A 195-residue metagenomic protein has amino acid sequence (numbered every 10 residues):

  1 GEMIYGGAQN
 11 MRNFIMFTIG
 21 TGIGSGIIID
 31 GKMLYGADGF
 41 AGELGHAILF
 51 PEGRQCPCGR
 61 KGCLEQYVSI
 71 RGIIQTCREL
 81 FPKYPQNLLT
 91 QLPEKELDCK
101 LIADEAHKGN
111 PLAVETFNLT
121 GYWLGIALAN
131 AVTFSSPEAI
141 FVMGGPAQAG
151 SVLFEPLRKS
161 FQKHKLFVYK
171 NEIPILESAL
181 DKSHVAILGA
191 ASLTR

Functional and structural regions predicted by a protein language model:
E2, G26-D30, L34-G36, I48-F50: Short beta-strand-to-turn element immediately C-terminal to the catalytic PLP-Schiff-base lysine in fold type I
I4-M11, M33, P51-Q55, R60-R195: ATP-binding/phosphotransfer module of carbohydrate and carboxylate kinases, centering on a glycine-rich
N13-T18, G24-G26, P57: Short glycine-aspartate micro-motif
I19, A37, E52: Fold-independent oxyanion-binding glycine-rich loops and adjacent beta-strand/coil segments at enzyme active sites
I23-G24, L188: Structural detector for hydrophobic anchor residues on beta-strands
F40-E43: Structural signature of FAD isoalloxazine-binding scaffolds in flavoprotein oxidoreductases
